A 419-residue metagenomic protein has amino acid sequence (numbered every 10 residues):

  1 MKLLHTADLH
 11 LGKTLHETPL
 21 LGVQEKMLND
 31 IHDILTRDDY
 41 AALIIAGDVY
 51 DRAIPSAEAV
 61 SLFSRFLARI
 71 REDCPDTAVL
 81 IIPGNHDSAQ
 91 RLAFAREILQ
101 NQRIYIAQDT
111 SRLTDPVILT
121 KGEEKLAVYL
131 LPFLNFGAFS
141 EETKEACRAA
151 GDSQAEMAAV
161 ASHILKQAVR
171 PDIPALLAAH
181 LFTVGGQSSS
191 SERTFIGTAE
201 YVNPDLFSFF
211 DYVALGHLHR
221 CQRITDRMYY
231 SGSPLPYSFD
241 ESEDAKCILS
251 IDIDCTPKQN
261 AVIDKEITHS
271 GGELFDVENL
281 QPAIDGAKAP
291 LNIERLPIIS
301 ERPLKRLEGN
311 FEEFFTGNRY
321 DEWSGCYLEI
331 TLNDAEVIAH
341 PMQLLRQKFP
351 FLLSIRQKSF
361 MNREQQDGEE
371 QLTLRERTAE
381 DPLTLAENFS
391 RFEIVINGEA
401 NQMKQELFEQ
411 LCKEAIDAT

Functional and structural regions predicted by a protein language model:
M1-A68, P75-D76, Q410-E414, A418: N-terminal active-site segment of His-dependent metallophosphoesterases
D8, D48, F63, G84 (+5 more regions): Divalent metal-coordination and catalytic microenvironments
P55, P83-R223: His/Asp/Glu-rich metal-coordinating catalytic cores of metallo-dependent phosphodiesterases/hydrolases acting on
L62-C74, A199-F210: Catalytic-core regions built around general acid/base machinery
E72-C74, R170, D205-F209, E243 (+2 more regions): Short, conserved loop/helix-junction motifs that constitute active-site signature segments in enzyme catalytic cores
Y212, G216-P257, A283-R295: A conserved active-site cap/scaffold subdomain adjacent to cofactor or substrate pockets
I253-T419: Accessory, non-catalytic peripheral segments of nucleic-acid enzymes
